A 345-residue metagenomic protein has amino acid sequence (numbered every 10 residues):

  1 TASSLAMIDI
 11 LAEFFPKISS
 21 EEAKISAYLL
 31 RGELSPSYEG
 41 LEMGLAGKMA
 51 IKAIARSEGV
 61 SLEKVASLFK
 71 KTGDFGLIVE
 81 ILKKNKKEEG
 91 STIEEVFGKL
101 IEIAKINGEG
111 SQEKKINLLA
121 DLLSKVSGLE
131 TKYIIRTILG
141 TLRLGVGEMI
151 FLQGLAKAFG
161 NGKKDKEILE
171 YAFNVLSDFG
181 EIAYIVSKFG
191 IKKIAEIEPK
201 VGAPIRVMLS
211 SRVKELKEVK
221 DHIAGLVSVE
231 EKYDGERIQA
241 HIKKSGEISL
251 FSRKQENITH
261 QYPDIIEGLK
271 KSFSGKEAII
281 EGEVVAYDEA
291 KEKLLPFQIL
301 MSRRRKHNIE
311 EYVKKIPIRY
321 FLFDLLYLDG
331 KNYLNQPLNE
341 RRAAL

Functional and structural regions predicted by a protein language model:
T1-A344: N-terminal nucleic-acid-engaging modules of covalent nucleotidyltransferase systems
